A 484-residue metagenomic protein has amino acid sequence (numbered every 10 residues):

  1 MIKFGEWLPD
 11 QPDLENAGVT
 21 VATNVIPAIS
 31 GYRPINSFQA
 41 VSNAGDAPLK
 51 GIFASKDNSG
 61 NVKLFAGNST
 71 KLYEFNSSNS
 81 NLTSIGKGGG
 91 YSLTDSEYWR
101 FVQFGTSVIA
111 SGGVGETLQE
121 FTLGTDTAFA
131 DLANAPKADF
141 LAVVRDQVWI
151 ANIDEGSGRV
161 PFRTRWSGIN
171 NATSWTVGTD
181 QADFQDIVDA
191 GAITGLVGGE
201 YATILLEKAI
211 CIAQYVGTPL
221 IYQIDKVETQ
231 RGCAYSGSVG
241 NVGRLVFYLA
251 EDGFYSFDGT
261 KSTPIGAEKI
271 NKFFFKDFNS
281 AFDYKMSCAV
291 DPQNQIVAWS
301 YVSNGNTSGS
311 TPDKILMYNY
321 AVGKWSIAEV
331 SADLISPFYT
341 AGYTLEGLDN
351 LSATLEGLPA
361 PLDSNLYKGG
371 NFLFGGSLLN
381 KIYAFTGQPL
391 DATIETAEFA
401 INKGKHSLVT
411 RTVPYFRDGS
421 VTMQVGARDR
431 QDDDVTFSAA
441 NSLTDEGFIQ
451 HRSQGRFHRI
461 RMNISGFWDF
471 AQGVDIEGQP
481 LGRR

Functional and structural regions predicted by a protein language model:
M1-N81, G90-S107, Q230-L245, E251-R484: Beta-sheet repeat architectures centered on beta-propellers
S37-F53, T83-D95, D126-M286: Beta-propeller and closely related beta-pinwheel folds
A66, A110, Q119-T122, I204 (+1 more regions): Short beta-strand element of the conserved SAM-dependent methyltransferase core
Y98-N134: Hydrophobic or amphipathic alpha-helical targeting/insertion segments
